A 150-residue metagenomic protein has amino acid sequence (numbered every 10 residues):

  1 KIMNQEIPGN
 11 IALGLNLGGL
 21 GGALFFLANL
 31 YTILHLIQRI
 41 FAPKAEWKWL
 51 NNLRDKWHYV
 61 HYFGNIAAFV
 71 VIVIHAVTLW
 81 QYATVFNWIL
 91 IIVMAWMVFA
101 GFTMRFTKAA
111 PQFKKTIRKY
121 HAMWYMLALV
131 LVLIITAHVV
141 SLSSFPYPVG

Functional and structural regions predicted by a protein language model:
K1-G150: Membrane-embedded alpha-helical bundles that constitute the cytochrome b-like, heme-associated redox core of multi-pass
